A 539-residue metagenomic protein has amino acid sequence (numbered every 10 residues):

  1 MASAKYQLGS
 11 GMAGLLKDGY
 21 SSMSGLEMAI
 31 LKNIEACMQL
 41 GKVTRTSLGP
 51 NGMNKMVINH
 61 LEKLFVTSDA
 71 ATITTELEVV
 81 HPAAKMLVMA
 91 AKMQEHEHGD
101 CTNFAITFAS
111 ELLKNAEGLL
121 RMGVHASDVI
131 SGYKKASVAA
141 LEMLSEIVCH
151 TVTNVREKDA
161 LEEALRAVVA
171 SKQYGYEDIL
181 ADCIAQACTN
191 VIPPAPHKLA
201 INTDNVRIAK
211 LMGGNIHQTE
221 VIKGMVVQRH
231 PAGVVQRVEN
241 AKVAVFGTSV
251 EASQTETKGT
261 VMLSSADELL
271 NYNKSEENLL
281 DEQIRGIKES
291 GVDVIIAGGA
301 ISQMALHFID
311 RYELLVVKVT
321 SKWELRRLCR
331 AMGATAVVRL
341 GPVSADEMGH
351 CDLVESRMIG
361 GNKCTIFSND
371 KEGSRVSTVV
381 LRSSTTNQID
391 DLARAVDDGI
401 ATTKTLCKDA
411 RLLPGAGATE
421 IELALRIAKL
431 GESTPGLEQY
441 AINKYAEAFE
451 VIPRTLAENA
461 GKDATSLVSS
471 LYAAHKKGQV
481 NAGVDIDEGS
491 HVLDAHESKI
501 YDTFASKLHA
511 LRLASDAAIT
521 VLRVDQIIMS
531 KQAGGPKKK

Functional and structural regions predicted by a protein language model:
A2-T72, E76-L77, A136-S384, Q388-D391 (+1 more regions): Extended amphipathic alpha-helical scaffolds
S3, L119-A170, E239, P342-V376 (+3 more regions): A structural-propensity feature for long, helix-poor, extended segments
S24-E27, A71-L77, A91-C101, S127 (+4 more regions): A short glycine/serine-rich beta->alpha loop
M28-L31, E78-V80, N190, R375-V380 (+1 more regions): Extended, low-charge hydrophobic alpha-helical regions
R45, M53, K92-H96, L113-R121 (+11 more regions): Non-catalytic alpha-helical coupling and interface elements of nucleotide-dependent molecular machines and regulators
G49, G99, G123, I184 (+5 more regions): Residue-level signature of catalytic and energy-coupling elements of molecular machines, predominantly ATP/GTP-dependent
N54-H98, K114-L120, A126-Y133, M143: Early transmembrane hairpin of solute transport permeases
M56-N59, A105-A109, I130, I421-R426 (+1 more regions): Short hydrophobic alpha-helical segments that form membrane-spanning helices or hydrophobic packing faces of helical
